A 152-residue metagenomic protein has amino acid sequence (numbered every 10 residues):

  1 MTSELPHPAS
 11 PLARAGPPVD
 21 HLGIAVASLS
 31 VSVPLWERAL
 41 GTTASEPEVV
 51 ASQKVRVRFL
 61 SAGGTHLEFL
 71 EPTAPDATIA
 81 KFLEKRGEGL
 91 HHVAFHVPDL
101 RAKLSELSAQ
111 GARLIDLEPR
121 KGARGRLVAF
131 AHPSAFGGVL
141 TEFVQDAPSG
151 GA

Functional and structural regions predicted by a protein language model:
M1-R14, R58-S61, E68, F95 (+1 more regions): Vicinal oxygen chelate
T2-Q53: Long, hydrophobic N-terminal alpha-helical segment
P18-A27, R58-S61, A80-E106: Vicinal oxygen chelate
V19, G23-V26, W36, L60 (+5 more regions): Short, structured motif recognition centered on aromatic/hydrophobic residues
S32, T42-T43, L67, P75-T78 (+2 more regions): Short loop/beta submotifs within extracellular cysteine-rich repeat domains
S32-L35, K103-L107: Hydrophobic side chains in well-ordered alpha-helices
P47-V49, T78-E84, Q110, P119-K121: Short, tandemly repeated low-complexity microdomains enriched for cysteine and small residues
V50, P72-T73, D146: Residue-level structural signal for beta-strand termini and adjacent loop
